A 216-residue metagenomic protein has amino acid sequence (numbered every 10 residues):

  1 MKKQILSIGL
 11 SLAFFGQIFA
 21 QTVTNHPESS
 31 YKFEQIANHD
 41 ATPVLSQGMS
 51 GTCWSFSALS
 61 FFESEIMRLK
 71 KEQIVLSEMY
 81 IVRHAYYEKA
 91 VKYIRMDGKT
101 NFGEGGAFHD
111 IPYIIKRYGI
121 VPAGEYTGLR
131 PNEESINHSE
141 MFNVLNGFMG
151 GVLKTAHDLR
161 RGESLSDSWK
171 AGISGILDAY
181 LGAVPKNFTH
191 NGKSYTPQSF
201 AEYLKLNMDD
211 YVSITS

Functional and structural regions predicted by a protein language model:
M1-V23: Bacterial Sec-dependent N-terminal signal peptides
A20-S216: Flexible propeptides and autoinhibitory/regulatory segments associated with cysteine proteases
